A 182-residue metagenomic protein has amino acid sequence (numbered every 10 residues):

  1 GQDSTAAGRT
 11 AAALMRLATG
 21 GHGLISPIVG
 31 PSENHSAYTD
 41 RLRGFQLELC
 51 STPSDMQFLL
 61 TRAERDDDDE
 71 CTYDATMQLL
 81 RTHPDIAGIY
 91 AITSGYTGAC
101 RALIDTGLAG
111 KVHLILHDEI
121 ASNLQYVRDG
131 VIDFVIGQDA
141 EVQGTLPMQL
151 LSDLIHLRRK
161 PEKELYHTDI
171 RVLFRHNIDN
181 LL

Functional and structural regions predicted by a protein language model:
G1-I25, T72-Y73, N123, D139-H156: Hydrophobic alpha-helical segments within soluble ligand-binding/sensing domains
A7-A11, S36-M56, C71, A75 (+2 more regions): Short, solvent-exposed amphipathic alpha-helices that sit in or adjacent to ligand/effector-binding or catalytic
M15-A18, H22, T39, R43-P53 (+1 more regions): Non-catalytic structural scaffold of enzyme domains
L24-P27, L49-D69: Short beta-strand elements in bilobed, periplasmic/extracellular small-molecule ligand-binding domains
S26-S36: Short beta-strand->loop
F45, T61-S122: Hydrophobic alpha-helical
L49, D139-L182: Hinge/cleft segment of the Venus flytrap/periplasmic-binding protein
